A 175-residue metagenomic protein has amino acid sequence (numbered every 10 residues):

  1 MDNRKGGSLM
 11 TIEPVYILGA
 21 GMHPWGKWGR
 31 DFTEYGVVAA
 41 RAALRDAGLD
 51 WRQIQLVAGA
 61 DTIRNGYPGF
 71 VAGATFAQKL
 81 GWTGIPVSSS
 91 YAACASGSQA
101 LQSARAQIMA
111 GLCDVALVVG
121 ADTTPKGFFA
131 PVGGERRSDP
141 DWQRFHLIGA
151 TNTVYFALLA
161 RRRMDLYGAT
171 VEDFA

Functional and structural regions predicted by a protein language model:
D2-P86, M109-A110, G120-A175: Conserved "HGTGT" condensation-loop signature of ketosynthase/thiolase-family condensing enzymes that catalyze
A77-S103: Aromatic/His-enriched, Gly/Pro-containing loop or helix-boundary segments that lie immediately adjacent to catalytic
L101-I108, D114-A116: Thiamine diphosphate
